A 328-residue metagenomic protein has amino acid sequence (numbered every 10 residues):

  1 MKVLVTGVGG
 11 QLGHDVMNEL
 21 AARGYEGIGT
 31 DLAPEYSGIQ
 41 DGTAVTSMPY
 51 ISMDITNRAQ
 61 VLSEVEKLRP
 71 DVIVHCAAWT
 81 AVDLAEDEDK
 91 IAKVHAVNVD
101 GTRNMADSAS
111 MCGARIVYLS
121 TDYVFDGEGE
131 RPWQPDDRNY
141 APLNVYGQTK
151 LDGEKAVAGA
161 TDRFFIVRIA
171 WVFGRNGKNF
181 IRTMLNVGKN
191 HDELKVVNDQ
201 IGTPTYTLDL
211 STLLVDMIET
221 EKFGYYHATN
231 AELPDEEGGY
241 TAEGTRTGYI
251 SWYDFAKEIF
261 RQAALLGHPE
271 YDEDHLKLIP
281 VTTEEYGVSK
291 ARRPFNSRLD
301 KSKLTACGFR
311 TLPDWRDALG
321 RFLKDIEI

Functional and structural regions predicted by a protein language model:
M1-R23: N-terminal Rossmann NAD(P)H-binding glycine-rich loop of SDR-like oxidoreductase domains
Y25-S37: Conserved glycine-rich Rossmann-like NAD(P)H-binding loop of the short-chain dehydrogenase/reductase
T43-N57: Rossmann-fold cofactor-recognition segment
I55-V97: NAD(P)H-binding glycine-rich loop region in Rossmannoid oxidoreductase-like domains and their noncatalytic homologs
A92-N104, V124-V167, W171-V172: Catalytic helix-loop patch of NAD(P)-dependent Rossmann-fold dehydrogenases
A156-D216: NAD(P)-dependent short-chain dehydrogenase/reductase
T220-S289: Mid/C-terminal beta-alpha module of Rossmann-like enzyme folds, strongest in SDR-family dehydrogenases/epimerases
T305, P313-I328: Amphipathic terminal alpha-helices
